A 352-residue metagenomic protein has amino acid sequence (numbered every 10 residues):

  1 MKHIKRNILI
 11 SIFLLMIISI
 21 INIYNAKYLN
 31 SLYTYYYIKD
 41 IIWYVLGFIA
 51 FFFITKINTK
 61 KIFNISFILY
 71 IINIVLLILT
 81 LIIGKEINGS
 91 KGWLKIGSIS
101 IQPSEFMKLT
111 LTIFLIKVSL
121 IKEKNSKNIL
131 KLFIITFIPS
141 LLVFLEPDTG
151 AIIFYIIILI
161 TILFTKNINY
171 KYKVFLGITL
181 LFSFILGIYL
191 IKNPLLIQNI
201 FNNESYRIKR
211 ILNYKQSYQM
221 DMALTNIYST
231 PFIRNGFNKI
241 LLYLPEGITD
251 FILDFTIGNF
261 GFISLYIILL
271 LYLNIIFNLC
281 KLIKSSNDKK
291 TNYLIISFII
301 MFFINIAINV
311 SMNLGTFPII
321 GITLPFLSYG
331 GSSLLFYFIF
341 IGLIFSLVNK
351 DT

Functional and structural regions predicted by a protein language model:
K2-H3, N7-I8, I21-E146, V310-P325 (+3 more regions): Membrane-helix boundary/helix-loop-helix interface segments in multi-pass membrane proteins
I42-A50, N259-I276: Hydrophobic alpha-helical transmembrane segments
I49-K60, L115-E123, I160-N169, G187-Y189 (+2 more regions): Structural signal for the C-terminal ends of transmembrane alpha-helices and the immediately following loop
F67-I74, K127-V143, T149-Q198: Hydrophobic alpha-helical segments of polytopic membrane proteins
I78, L141, I160-T161, F303 (+1 more regions): Hydrophobic residues within the alpha-helical transmembrane core of Major Facilitator Superfamily
I158-Y172, N238-S264, T323-F340: Interfacial segments of multi-pass membrane proteins
F175-Y266: Hydrophobic, glycine- and aromatic-enriched re-entrant/interface helices and adjoining loop segments
L282-G321, L327: Loop-to-helix entry and N-terminal half of a specific, functionally important transmembrane alpha helix in multi-pass
